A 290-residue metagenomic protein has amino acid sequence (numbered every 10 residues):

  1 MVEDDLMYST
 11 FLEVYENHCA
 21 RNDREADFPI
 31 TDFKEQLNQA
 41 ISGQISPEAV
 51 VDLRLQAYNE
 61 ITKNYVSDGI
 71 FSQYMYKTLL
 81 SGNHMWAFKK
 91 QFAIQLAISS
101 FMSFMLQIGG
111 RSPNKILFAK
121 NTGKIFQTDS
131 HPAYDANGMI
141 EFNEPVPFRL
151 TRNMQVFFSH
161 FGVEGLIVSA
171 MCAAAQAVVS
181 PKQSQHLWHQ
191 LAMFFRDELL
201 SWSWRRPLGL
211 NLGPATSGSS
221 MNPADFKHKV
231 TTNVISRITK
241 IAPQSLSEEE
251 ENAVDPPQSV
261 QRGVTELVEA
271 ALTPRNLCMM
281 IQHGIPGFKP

Functional and structural regions predicted by a protein language model:
M1-I98, P113-N114, F118-P290: ATP-dependent kinase catalytic cores of phosphoinositide-metabolizing enzymes and PI3K-like protein kinases
S103-Q107: Extended amphipathic alpha-helical scaffold segments
G110: Conserved catalytic-loop position in the HRD/HxD motif
